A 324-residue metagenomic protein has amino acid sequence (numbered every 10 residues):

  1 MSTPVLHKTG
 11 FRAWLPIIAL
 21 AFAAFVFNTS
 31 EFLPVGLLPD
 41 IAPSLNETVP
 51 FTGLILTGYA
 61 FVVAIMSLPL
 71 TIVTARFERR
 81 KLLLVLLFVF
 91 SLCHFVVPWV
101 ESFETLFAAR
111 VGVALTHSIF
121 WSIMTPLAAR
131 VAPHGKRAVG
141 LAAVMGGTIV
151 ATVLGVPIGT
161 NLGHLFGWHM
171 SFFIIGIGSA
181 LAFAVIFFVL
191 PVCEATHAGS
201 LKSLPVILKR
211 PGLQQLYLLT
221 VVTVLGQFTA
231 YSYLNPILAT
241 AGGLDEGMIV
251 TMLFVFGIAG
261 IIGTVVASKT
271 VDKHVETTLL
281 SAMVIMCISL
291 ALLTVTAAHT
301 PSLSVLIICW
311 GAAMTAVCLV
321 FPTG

Functional and structural regions predicted by a protein language model:
P16-T52, S67-L70, A230-N235: Extracytoplasmic
N46, E78, W99-T105, T116 (+2 more regions): Helix-breaking motifs and short loop linkers at transmembrane-helix boundaries and internal kinks in secondary membrane
I65-F103: Conserved MFS/SLC helix-loop-helix module at the cytosolic interface between two early adjacent transmembrane helices
L83, L106, L279-L280: Primarily marks hydrophobic transmembrane alpha-helices of the MFS/SLC 12-helix fold
V89, C93-V96, E104-G112, P301-C309: Paired small-residue
F103, A109-G147: Cytoplasmic helix-loop-helix junction between adjacent transmembrane helices in 12-TM secondary transporters
G176-T196: C-terminal membrane-cytosol helix-exit motif in multi-pass small-molecule transporters
T277-F321: C-terminal transmembrane helical hairpin of 12-TM major facilitator-type secondary transporters
